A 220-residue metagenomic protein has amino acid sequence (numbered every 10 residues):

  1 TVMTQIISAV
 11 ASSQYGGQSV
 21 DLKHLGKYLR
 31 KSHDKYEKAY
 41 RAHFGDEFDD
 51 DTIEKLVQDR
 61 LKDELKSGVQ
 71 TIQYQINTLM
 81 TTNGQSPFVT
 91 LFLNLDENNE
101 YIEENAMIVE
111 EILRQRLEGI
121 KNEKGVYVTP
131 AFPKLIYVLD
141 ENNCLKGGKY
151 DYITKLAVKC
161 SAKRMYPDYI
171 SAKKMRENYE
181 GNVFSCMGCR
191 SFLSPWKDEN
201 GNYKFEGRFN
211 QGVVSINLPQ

Functional and structural regions predicted by a protein language model:
T1-Q220: Conserved catalytic cores of very large enzyme subunits
